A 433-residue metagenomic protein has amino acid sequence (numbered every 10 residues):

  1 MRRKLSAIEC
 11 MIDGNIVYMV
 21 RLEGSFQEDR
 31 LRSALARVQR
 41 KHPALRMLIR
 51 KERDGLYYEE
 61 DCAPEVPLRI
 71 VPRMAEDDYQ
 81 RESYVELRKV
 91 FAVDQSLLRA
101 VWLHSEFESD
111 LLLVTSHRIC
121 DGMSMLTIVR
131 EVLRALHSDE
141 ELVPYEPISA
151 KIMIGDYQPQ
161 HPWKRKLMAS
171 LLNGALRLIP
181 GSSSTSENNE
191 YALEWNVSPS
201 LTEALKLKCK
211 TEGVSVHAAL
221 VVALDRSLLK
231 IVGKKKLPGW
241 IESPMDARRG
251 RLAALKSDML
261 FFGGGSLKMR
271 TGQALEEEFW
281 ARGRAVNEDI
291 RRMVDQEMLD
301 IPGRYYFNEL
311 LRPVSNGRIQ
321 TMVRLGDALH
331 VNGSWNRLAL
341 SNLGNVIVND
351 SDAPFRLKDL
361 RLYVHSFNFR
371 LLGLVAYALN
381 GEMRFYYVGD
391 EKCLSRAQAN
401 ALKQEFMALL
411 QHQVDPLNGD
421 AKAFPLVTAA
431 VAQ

Functional and structural regions predicted by a protein language model:
M1-R53, A75-L98, K230-Q433: Acyl-thioester-dependent acyl-group transfer interface
M1-S6, I16-M19, F107, I119-L207 (+1 more regions): Non-catalytic, low-complexity flexible loops and terminal extensions
A7-M11, Y58-E60, S183: Short, flexible, solvent-exposed loop/turn segments with mixed acidic/basic and small polar residues
E23-P43, L113-R130, W195-G233, F385 (+1 more regions): Acyl activation and transfer enzymes in specialized metabolism, enriched for ANL adenylate-forming modules
R32-R130, R134-H137: Acyl-thioester-dependent condensation/acyltransferase catalytic cores
S105-E108, R134-V143, T211-H217, S227-P238: Secondary-structure boundary elements
